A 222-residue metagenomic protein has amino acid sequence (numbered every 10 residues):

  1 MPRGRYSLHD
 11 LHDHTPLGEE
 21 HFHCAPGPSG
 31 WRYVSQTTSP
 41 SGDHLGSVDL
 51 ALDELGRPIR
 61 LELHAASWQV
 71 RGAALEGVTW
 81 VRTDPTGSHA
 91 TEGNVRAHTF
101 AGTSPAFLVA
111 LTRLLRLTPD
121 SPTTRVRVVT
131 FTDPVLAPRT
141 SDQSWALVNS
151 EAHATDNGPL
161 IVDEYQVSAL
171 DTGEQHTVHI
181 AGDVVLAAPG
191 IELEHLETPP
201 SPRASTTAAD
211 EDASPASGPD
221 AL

Functional and structural regions predicted by a protein language model:
M1-E19, G72-V162, Q166, L170: Solvent-exposed helix/loop surface patches that form functional interfaces
M1-S47: N-terminal ordered "arm"
G18-F22, G46-V48, W68-G72, E174-H176 (+1 more regions): A structural detector for short beta-strand units
S35-T38, E62-A66, T83-P85, A169-L170 (+1 more regions): Beta-turn initiation residues at beta-strand->coil junctions
P40-H89: Hydrophobic/aromatic-rich structural module bridging two neighboring secondary-structure elements via a short loop
I59, L160, L186-A187: Generic structural signal for well-ordered beta-strand positions
Q166-L222: C-terminal structured interaction module
